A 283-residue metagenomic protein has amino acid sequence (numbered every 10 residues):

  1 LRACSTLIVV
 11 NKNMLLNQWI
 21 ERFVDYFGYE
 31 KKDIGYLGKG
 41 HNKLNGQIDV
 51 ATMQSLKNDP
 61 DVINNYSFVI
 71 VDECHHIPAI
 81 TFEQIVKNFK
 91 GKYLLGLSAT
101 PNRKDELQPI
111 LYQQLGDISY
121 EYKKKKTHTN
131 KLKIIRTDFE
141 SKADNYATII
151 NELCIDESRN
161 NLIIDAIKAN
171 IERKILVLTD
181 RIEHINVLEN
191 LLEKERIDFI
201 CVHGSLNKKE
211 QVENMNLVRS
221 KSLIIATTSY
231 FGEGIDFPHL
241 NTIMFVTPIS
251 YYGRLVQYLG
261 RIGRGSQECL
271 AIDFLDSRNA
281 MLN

Functional and structural regions predicted by a protein language model:
R2-D25, D180-I185: Conserved Walker A/P-loop ATP-binding site and its immediately adjacent core in helicase/helicase-like ATPase domains
N17, D33-L44, L176, N186-V187 (+1 more regions): Conserved helicase ATPase core of P-loop NTP-dependent helicases/translocases
V24-D61, I225-A226: Inter-Walker segment of RecA-like/P-loop motor cores
I48-Q84, T227-S229: Conserved RecA-like ASCE ATPase "motif II neighborhood" in helicase/translocase motors
Y66-S67, A226, I235-P248, L270-D273: A short beta-strand element within the Helicase C-terminal
F68, H75-K133: Post-DEXD/H (motif II) to motif III coupling segment of the RecA-like Helicase ATP-binding lobe
P101, Y251-A271: Conserved SF2 helicase motif VI
D144-D180, H184-L191: Conserved interdomain hinge at the start of the Helicase C-terminal
